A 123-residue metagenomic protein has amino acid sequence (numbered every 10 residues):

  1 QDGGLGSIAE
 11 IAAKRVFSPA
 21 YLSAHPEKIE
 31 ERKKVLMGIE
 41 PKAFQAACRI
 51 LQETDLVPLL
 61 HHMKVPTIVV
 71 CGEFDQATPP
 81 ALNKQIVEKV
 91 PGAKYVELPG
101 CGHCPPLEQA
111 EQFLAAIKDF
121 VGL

Functional and structural regions predicted by a protein language model:
L5-H62: Conserved alpha/beta-hydrolase catalytic His-Asp/Glu region
A12, C48-L51, I86, F113 (+2 more regions): Hydrophobic "lid"/C-terminal helical patch of Rossmann-like NAD(P)-dependent dehydrogenase/epimerase domains
R15, I68-V70, V96: Conserved hydrophobic packing residues within short motifs/helices of P-loop NTPase cores of ABC-family ATPases
G38, T54, E73-A77, C104-E108: A short, basic/aromatic alpha-helical/loop segment that forms part of the nucleotidyl-sugar donor-binding site
L56, V65, P79-E88: Short alpha-helix in the alpha/beta-hydrolase fold that links the catalytic acid
M63, V69-C71, D75: Short beta-strand/loop motif that positions the catalytic acidic residue of the alpha/beta-hydrolase fold
G92-L123: Catalytic active-site module of serine/aspartate enzymes centered on a nucleophile-bearing elbow/loop
